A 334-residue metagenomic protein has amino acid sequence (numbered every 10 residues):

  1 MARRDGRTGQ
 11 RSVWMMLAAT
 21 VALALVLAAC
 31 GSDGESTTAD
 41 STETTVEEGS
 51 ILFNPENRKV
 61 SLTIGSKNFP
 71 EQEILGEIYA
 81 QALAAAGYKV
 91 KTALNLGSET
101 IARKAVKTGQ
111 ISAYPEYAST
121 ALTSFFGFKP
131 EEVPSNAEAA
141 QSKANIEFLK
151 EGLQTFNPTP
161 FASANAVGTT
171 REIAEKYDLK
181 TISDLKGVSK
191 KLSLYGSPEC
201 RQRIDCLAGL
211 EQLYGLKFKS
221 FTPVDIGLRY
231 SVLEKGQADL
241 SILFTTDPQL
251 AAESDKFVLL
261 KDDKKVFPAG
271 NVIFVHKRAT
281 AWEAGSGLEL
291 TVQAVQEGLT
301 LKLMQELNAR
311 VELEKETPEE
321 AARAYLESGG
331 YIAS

Functional and structural regions predicted by a protein language model:
L25-A29: C-terminal motif of bacterial Sec signal peptides marking the signal peptidase cleavage site
G31-D40: Bacterial lipoprotein signal-peptidase II cleavage site
E43-E77, L94-S98, E199-Q202: Extracytoplasmic "Venus flytrap"
E77-A82, T100-I111, G127, A208-L213 (+2 more regions): Short helices/loops that flank or line small-molecule/ion binding pockets
T92-K104, P198, K219-S231: Short helix-initiation/N-cap motifs at beta->coil->alpha
A118-K129, A140-A144, V232-L259: A ligand-binding cleft/hinge motif common to bilobed small-molecule-binding domains
P134-L194, R278-A279, E297-L301: A conserved helix-loop-strand patch within extracytoplasmic ligand-binding domains of the periplasmic binding
G152-Q154, T159-A164, P248-V295: Periplasmic-binding protein-like
